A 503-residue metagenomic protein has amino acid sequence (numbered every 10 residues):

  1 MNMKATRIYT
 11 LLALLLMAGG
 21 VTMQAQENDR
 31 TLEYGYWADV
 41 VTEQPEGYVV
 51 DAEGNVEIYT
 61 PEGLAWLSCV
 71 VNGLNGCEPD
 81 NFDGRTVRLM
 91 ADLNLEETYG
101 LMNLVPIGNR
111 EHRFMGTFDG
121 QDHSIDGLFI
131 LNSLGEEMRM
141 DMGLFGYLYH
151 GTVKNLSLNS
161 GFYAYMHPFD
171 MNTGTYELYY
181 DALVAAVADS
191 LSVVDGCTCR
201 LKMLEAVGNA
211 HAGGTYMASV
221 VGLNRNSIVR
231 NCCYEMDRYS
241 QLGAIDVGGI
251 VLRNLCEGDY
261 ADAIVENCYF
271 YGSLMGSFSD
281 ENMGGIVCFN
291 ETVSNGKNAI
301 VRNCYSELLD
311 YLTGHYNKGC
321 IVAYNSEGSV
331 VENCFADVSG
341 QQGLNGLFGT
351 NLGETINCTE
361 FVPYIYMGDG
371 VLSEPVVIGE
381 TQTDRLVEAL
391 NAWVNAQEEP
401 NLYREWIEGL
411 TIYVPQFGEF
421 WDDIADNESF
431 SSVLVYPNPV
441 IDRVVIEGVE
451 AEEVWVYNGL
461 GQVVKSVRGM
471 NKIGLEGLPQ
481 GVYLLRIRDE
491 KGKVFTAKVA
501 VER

Functional and structural regions predicted by a protein language model:
M1-L11: Bacterial N-terminal signal peptides that target proteins for export
T10-G20: Bacterial N-terminal signal peptides
V21-A25: Sec/Tat signal peptide C-region and signal peptidase I cleavage site
Q26-I424: Surface-exposed repetitive/solenoidal architectures
N427-R503: C-terminal outer-membrane/trafficking sorting elements
